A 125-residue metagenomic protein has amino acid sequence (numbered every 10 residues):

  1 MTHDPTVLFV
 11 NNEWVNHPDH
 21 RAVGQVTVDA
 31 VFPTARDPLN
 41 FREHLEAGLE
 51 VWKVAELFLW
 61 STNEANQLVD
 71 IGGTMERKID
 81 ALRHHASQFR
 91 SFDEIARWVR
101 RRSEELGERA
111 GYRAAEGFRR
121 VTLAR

Functional and structural regions predicted by a protein language model:
M1-R125: Metal-dependent de-N-acetylase/amidase catalytic core
